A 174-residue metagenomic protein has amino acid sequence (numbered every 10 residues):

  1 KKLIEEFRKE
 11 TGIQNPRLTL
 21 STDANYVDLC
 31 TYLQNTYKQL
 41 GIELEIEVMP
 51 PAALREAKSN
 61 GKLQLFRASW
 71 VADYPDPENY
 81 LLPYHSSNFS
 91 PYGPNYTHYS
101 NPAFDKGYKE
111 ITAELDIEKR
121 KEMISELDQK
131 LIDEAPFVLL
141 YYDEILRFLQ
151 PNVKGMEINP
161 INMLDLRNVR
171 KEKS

Functional and structural regions predicted by a protein language model:
K1-I4, C30-Q34, P51, R55 (+7 more regions): Extracytoplasmic/secreted envelope proteins and their assembly/folding machinery, especially bacterial periplasmic
K1-N35, Q39, E126, E172-K173: Append "and occasionally in soluble cytosolic enzymes with long acidic Gly/Pro-rich linkers
F7-D23, K62, F66-W70, L115-P151: Bilobed periplasmic-binding protein-like "clamshell/Venus-flytrap" ligand-binding domains
K9-Q14, A57-G61, L82-A113, Y142-S174: Short, solvent-exposed loop/beta-turn-alpha elements that line the ligand-binding surface or hinge of extracytoplasmic
L20, K38-S86: Periplasmic binding protein-like
S21-L29, I46, P50, S69 (+3 more regions): Extracytoplasmic/periplasmic, Sec-exported soluble proteins
D28, Q34-L40, P75-N88, Y108-E114 (+1 more regions): Short flexible/disordered coil segments
N35-Q39, L44, T112-A113, E122 (+1 more regions): Conserved C-terminal helix/tail region of periplasmic/extracytoplasmic solute-binding proteins
